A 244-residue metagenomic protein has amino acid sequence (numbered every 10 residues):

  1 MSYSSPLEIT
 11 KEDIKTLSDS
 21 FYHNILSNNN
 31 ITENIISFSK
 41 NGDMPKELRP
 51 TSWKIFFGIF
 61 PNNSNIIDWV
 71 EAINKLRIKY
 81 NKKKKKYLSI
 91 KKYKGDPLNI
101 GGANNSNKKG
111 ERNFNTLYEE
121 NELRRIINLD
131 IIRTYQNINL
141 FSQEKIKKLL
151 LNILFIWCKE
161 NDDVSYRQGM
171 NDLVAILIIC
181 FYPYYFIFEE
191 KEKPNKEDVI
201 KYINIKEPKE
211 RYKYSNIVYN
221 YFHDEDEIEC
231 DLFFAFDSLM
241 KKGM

Functional and structural regions predicted by a protein language model:
M1-D163, V174, I178-D226, F233 (+1 more regions): N-terminal transition regions in large eukaryotic proteins
